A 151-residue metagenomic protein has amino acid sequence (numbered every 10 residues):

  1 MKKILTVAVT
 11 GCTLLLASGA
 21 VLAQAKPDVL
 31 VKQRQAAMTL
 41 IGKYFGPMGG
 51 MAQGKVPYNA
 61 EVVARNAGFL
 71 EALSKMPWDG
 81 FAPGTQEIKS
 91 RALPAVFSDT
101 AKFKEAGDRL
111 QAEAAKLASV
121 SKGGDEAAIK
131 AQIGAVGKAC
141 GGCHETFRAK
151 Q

Functional and structural regions predicted by a protein language model:
M1-V9: Bacterial N-terminal signal peptides that target proteins for export
A17-A20: N-terminal signal peptide c-region/cleavage motif recognized by signal peptidases
D28-A60, N66-Q151: Sequence context surrounding c-type heme c attachment/ligation sites in exported
